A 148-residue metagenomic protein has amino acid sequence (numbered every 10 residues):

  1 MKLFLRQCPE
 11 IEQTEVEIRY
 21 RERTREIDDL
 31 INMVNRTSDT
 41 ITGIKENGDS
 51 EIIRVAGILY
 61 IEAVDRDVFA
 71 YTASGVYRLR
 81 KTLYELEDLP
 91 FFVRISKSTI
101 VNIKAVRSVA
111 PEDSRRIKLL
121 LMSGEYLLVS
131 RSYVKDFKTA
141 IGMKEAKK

Functional and structural regions predicted by a protein language model:
M1-D28: N-terminal regulatory/sensing modules of transcriptional regulators
Y20, L127-S130: Active-site-adjacent beta-strand anchor residues
E26-L128, K148: Conserved binding/recognition cores within well-folded domains
R131, K135-D136: C-terminal structural segments of small proteins and small subunits
G142-K148: Generic C-terminal helix-cap and adjacent flexible tail
